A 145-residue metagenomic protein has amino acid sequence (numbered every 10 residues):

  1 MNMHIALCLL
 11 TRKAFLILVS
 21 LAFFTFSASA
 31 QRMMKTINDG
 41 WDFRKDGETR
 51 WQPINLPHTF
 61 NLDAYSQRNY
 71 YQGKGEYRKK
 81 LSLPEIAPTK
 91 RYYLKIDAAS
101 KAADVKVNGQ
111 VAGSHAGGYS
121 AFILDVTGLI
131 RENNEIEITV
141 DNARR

Functional and structural regions predicted by a protein language model:
M1-M3, F15-I17, K35, Q52-I54 (+2 more regions): Residue-level marker of intrinsically disordered, low-complexity segments enriched for small/polar residues
M1-R32: Bacterial Sec-dependent N-terminal signal peptides
A14-F15, I37, D46, K80: Small/flexible residues
Q31-K35, R78: Carbohydrate-interacting/catalytic domains
M33, G40, A102-D104: Conserved beta-strand and immediately adjacent loop positions that scaffold enzyme active sites
I37-G40, G47, P53-S66, L129-R145: An acidic-aromatic loop/edge-strand motif
R44-K45, Q72-R145: Accessory beta-strand-rich segments of carbohydrate-active enzymes
